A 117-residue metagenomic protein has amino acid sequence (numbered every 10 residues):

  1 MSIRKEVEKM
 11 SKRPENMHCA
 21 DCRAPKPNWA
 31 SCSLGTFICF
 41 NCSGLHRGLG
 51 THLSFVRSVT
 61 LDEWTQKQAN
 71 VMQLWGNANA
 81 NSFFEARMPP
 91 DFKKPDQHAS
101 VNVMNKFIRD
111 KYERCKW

Functional and structural regions predicted by a protein language model:
S2-K9, C32, F40-W117: Cys/His-rich, Zn2+-coordinating zinc-finger modules
C19-C22, C39: Short cysteine-rich clusters marking metal-coordination/redox-active sites
C22-P25, L45: Short hydrophobic alpha-helical module
P25-L34: Canonical RING-type zinc finger of E3 ubiquitin-protein ligases
